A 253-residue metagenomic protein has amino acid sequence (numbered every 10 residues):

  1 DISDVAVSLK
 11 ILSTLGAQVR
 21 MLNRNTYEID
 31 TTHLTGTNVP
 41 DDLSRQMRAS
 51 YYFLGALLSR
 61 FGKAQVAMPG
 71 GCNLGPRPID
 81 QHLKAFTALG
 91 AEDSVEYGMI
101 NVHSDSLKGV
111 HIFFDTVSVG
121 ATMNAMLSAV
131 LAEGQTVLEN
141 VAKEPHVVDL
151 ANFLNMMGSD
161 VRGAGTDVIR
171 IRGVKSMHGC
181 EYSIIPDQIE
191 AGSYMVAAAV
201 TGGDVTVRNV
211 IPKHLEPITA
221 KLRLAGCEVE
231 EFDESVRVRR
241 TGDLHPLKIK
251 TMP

Functional and structural regions predicted by a protein language model:
D1-P253: Short, structured segments at the rim of ligand-binding sites
